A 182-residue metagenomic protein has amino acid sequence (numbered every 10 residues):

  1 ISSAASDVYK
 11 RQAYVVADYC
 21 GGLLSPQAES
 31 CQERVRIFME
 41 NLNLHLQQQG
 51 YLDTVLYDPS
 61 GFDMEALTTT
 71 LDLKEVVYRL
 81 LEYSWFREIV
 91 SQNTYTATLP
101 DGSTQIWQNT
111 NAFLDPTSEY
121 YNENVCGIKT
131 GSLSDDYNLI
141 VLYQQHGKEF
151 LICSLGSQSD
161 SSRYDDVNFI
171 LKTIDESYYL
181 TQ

Functional and structural regions predicted by a protein language model:
I1-A5, Y9: Single conserved hydrophobic/aromatic residue that forms the stacking wall/gate of nucleotide- or nucleobase-binding
D18-Q182: Penicillin-recognizing serine hydrolase domain
